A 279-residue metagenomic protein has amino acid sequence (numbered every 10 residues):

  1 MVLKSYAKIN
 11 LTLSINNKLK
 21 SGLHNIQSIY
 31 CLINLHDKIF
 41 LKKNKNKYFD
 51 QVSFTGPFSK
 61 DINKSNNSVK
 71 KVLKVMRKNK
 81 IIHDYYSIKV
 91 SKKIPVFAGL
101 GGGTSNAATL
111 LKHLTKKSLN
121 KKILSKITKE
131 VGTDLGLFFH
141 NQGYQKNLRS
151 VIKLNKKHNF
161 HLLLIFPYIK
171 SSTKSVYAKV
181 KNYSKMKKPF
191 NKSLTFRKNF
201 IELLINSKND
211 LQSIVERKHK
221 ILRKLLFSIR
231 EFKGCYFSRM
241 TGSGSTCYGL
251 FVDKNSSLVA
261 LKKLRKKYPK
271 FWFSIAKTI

Functional and structural regions predicted by a protein language model:
M1-A98, K116-K122, F166-I169: ATP-binding N-lobe of GHMP and related small-molecule kinases
I29, V72, I127, L225-S228 (+1 more regions): A ubiquitous structural signal for well-ordered alpha-helices
D50-V52, H140-F237, L250-K270, S274-I279: Conserved, helical-rich catalytic subdomain that frames metal- and/or nucleotide-binding sites in enzyme alpha/beta
K78-S87, H113-V131, D253-L264: Phosphate-handling active-site elements
A98-L124, L137: DPxDG-like acidic metal-binding loop motif
G244-C247: Conserved glycine-rich beta-strand-loop-beta hairpin in the small C-terminal domain of fold type I
